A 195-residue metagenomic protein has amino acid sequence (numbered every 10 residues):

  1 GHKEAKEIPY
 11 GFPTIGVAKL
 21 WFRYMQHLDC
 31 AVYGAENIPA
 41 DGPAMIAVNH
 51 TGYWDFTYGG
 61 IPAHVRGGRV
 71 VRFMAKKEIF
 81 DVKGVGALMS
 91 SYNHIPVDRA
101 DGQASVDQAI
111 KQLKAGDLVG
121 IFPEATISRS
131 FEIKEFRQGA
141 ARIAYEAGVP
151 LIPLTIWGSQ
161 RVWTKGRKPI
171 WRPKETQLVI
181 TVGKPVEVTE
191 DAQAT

Functional and structural regions predicted by a protein language model:
H2-G16: Helix-enriched interaction subdomains in cytosolic or periplasmic regions, typified by TIR/SEFIR signaling/NADase cores
F12, A18-H50: Helix-to-loop junction immediately C-terminal to a conserved catalytic motif
I38, F131-Q193: A cross-family acyltransferase "interaction/gating" segment
A40-D101: Catalytic core of membrane glycerolipid acyltransferases/transacylases, capturing the structured, soluble-facing
L88, K111, R142-E146: Hydrophobic/aromatic ligand-binding patch that stacks against planar heteroaromatic rings of cofactors or nucleotides
I95-A100, A104-G116: Helix-adjacent hinge/juxtasegments
Q112-A141: Catalytic-site beta-strand/loop segments enriched in glycine and acidic/polar residues
